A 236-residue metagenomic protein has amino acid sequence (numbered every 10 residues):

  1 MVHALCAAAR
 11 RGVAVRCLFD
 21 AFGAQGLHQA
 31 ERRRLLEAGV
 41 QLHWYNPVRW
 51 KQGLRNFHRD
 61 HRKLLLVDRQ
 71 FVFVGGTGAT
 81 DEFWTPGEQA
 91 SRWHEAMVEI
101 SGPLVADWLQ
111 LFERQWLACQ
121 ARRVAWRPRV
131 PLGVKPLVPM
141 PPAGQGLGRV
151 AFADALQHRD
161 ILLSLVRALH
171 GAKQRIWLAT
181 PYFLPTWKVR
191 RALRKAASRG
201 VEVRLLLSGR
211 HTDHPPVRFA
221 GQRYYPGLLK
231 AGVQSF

Functional and structural regions predicted by a protein language model:
M1-F236: Charged, low-complexity intrinsically disordered terminal segments
